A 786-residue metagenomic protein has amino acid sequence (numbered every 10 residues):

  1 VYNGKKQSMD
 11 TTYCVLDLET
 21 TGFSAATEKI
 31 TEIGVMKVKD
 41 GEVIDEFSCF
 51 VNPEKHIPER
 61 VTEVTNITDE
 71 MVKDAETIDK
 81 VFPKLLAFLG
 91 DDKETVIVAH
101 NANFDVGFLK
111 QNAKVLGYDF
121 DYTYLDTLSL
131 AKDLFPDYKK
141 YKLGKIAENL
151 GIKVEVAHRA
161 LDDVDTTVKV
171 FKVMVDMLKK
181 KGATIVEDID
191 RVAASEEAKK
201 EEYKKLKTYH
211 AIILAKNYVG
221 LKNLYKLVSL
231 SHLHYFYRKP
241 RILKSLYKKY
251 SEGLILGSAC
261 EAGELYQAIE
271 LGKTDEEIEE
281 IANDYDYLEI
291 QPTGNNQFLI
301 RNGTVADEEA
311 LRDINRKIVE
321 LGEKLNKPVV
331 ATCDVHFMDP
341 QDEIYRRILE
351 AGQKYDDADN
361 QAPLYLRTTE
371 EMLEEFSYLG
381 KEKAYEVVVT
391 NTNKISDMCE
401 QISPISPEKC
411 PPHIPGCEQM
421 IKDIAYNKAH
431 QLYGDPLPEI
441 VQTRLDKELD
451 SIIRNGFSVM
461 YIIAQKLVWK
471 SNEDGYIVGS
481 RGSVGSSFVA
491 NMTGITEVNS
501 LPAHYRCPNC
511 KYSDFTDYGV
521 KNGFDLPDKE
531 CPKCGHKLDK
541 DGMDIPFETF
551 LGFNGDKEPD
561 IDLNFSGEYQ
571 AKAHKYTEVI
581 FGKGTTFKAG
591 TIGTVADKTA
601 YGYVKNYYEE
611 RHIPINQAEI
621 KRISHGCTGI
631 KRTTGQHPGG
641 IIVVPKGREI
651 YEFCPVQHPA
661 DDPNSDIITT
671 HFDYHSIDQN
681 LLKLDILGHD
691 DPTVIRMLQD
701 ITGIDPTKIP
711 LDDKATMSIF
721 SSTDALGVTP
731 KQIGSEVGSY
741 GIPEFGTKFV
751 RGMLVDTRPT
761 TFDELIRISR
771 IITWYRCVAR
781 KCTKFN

Functional and structural regions predicted by a protein language model:
V1-T31, D162, T166, L178-K205 (+2 more regions): DnaQ-like (DEDDh/DEDDy) 3′-5′ exonuclease domain used for proofreading and 3′-end trimming on nucleic acids
Y2-Y122, P136-H158: Conserved non-catalytic scaffold segment of RNase H-like nuclease domains
E63, Q111-K114, Y124-K145, A211-L214 (+3 more regions): Short alpha-helix plus adjacent loop in nuclease-associated cores
E94-N101, V329-V330, I477-G479: Short glycine-rich phosphate-binding loop at a beta-alpha junction
D119-K132, D188-I189, L256: Conserved beta-strand -> loop -> alpha-helix junction used to position metal-binding or nucleic-acid-contacting
D176-L214, Y218-A425, L467, I477 (+1 more regions): Mg2+-dependent phosphoryl-transfer active-site scaffold
K422, D435-G479: Helix-rich "cap/lid" substructures immediately adjacent to catalytic or cofactor-binding pockets
W469-N472, S483-I495: Catalytic DNA-binding helix-loop module of base-excision-repair DNA glycosylases/AP lyases
